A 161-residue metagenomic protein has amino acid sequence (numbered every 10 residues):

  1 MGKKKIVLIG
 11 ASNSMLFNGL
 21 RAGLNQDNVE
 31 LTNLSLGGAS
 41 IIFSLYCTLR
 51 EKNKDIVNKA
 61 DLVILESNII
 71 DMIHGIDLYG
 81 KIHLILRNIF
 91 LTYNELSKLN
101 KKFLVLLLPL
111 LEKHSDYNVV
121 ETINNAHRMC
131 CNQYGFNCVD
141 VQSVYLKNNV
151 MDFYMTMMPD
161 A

Functional and structural regions predicted by a protein language model:
G2-I85, H114: Conserved SGNH/GDSL esterase-like catalytic core that processes O-acyl groups on lipids and polysaccharides
I9, N13, L111-A161: Catalytic His-Asp segment of secreted/periplasmic serine-dependent ester chemistry enzymes
L24, L96, C130-C131: A generic structural signal for well-ordered alpha-helical segments
L31, K102-L104, C138: Hydrophobic anchor at the start of a short beta-strand that flanks the dinucleotide cofactor-binding loop
L34, L106-L108, V141-Q142: Conserved beta-strand termini and adjacent loop/short-helix elements that scaffold enzyme active sites in alpha/beta
L49, Y79-N94, V120-N125: Well-ordered, non-membrane alpha-helical segments in soluble/globular domains
E66-I70, Y93-N125: Active-site segments of SGNH/GDSL-like serine hydrolases that catalyze O-acetyl group transfer/hydrolysis on lipids
